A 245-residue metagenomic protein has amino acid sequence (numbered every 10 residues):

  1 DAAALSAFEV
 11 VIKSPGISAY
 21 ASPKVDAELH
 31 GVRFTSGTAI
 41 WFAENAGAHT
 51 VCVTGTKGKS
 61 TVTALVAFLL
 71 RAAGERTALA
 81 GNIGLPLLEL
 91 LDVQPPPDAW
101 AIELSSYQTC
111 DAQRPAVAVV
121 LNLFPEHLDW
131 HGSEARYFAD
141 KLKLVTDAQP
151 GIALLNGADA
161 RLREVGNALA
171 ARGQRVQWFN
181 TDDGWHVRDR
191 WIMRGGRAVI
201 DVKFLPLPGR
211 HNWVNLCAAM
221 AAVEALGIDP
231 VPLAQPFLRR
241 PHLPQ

Functional and structural regions predicted by a protein language model:
A3-S6, P15-R175: Phosphate-binding loop of NTP-binding sites
L5, H131-A135, N167, Q174-Q245: Adenine nucleotide phosphate-binding catalytic loops in nucleotide-utilizing enzymes
